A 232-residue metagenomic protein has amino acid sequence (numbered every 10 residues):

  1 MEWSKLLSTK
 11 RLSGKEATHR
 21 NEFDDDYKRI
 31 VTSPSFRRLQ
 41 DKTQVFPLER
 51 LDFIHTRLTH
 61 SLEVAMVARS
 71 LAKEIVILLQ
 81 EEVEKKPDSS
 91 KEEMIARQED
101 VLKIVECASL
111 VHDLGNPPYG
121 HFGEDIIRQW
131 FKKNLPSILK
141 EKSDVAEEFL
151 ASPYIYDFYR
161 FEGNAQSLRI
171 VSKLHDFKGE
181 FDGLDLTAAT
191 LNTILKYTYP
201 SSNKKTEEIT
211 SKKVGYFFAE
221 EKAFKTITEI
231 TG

Functional and structural regions predicted by a protein language model:
M1-H19, V31-K42, L51, L62 (+3 more regions): Sequence-structural signature of the catalytic-core scaffold of metal-dependent phosphohydrolases that act on
E22-K28: Fold-level signature of zinc-dependent metallopeptidase catalytic domains
D52-L58: Short glycine- and acidic-rich boundary segments immediately preceding or forming the N-terminal edge of structured
